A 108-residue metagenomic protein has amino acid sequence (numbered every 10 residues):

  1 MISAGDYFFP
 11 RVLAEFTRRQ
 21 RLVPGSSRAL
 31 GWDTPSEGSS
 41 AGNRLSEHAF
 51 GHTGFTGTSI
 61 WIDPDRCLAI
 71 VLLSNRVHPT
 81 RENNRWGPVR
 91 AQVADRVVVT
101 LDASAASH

Functional and structural regions predicted by a protein language model:
M1-H108: Catalytic loop of the DD-peptidase/beta-lactamase superfamily, centered on the K-T-G motif and neighboring
